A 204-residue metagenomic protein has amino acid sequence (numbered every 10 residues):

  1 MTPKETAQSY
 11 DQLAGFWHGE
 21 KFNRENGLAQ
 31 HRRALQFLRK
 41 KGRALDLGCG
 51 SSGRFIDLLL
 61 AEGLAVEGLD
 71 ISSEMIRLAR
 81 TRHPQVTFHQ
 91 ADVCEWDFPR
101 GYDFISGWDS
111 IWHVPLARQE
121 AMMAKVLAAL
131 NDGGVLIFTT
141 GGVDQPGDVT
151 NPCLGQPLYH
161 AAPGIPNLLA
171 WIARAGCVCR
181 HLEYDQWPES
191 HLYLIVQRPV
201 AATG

Functional and structural regions predicted by a protein language model:
M1-K40: Conserved class I S-adenosyl-L-methionine
L45-E95: Class I SAM-dependent methyltransferase SAM/SAH-binding core
S106-G107: A conserved beta-strand element that flanks and buttresses the S-adenosyl-L-methionine
E120-D132: A short glycine-rich, Lys/Arg-flanked "PGG" loop and its adjoining helix->strand segment in the class I
G133-T140: Conserved beta-strand signature within the Rossmann-like core of class I S-adenosyl-L-methionine
G141-Y159: Short, glycine-/aromatic-enriched active-site segment of Class I SAM-dependent methyltransferases
H160-A175: Short alpha-helix
E183-G204: Core SAM-dependent methyltransferase catalytic element
